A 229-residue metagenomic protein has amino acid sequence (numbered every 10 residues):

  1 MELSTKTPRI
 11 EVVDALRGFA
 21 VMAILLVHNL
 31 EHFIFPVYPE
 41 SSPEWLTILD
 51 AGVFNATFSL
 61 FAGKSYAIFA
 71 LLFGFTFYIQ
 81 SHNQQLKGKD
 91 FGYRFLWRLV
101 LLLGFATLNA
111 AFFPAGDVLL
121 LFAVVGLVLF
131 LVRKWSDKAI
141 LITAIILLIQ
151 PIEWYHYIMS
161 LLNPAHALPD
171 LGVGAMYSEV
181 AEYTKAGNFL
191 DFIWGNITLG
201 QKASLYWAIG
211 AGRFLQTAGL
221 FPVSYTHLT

Functional and structural regions predicted by a protein language model:
E2-F73: N-terminal signal-anchor module of multipass membrane proteins
G18, M22-L25, L71, T107 (+3 more regions): Hydrophobic alpha-helical transmembrane segments of multipass integral membrane proteins
P43-N55, A175-S204: Extracytosolic (periplasmic/ER-lumenal) interhelical loops and adjacent juxtamembrane/interface segments of multi-pass
T57-S65, A111-V118, W207-G212: Membrane-entry segments of alpha-helical transmembrane domains in multi-pass membrane proteins
Y66-I68, L72-F75, I79, L99-A186: Hydrophobic membrane-embedded alpha-helices and membrane-water interface caps/short interhelical or interfacial loops
K87-F95, A111-G116: Short, amphipathic, aromatic/basic-enriched membrane-interface segments that mark the entry/exit of transmembrane
G195-P222: Individual transmembrane alpha-helix segments
T226-T229: Conserved small/polar residues in nucleotide/adenosyl-binding loops
